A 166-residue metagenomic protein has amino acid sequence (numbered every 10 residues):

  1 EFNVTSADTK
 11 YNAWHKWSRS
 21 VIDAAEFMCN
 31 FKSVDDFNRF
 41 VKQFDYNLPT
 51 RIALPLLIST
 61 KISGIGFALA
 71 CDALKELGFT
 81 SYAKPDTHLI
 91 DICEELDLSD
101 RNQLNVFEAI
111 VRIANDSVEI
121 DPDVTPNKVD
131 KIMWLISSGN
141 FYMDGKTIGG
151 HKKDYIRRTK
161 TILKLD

Functional and structural regions predicted by a protein language model:
E1-R19: Structure-specific DNA junction-binding interface
K16-E26, S33-D166: C-terminal accessory module of base-excision DNA glycosylases/AP lyases that mediates lesion recognition and DNA
